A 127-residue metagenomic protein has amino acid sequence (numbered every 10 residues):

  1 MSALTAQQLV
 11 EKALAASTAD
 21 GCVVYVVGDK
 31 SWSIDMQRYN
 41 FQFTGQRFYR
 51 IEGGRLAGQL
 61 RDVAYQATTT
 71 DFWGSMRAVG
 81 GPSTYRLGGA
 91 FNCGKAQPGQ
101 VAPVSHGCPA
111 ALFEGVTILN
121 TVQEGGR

Functional and structural regions predicted by a protein language model:
M1-R127: Dual-mode signal for accessory low-complexity, basic/Gly-rich regions
